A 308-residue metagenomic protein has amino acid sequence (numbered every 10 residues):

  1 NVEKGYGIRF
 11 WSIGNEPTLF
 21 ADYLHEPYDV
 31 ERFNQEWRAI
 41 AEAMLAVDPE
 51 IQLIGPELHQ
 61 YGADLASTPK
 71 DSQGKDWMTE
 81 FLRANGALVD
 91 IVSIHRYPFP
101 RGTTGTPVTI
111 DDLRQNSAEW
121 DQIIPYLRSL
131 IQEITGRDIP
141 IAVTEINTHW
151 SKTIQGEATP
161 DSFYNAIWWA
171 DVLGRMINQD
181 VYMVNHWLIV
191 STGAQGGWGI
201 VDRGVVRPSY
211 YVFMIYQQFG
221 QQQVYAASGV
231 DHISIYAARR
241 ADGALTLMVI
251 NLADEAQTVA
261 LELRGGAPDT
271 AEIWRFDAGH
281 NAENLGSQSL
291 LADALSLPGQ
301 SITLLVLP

Functional and structural regions predicted by a protein language model:
N1-D22: Well-ordered mid-protein domain cores that form the structural environment of catalytic cofactors
W11-P17, P56-H59, I94-P98, T144-N147 (+3 more regions): Active-site-proximal beta-strand/loop segments in catalytic clefts of secreted hydrolases
T18-A21, Y61-D64, F99-T103, T148-T153 (+4 more regions): Flexible loop/turn segments at secondary-structure boundaries
Y28-Y164, Q179: Noncatalytic carbohydrate-binding groove/subsite architecture in carbohydrate-active enzymes
A142-Y236: Aromatic/acidic polysaccharide-binding cleft in carbohydrate-active enzymes
D231-A267, Q300: Carbohydrate-binding surface patches
A260-S287, Q300: C-terminal accessory region downstream of the catalytic core in glycan-modifying enzymes
Q288-P308: C-terminal beta-strand-rich structural cap/linker in extracellular carbohydrate-active enzymes
